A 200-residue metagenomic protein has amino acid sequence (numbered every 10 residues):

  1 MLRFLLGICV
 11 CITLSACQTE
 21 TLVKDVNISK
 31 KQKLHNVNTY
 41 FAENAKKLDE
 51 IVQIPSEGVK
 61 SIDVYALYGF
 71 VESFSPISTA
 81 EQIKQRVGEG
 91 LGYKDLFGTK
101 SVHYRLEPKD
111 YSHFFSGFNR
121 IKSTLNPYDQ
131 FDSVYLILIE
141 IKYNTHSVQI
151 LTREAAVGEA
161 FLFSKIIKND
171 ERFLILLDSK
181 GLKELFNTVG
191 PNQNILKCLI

Functional and structural regions predicted by a protein language model:
F4-T13: Sec-dependent N-terminal signal peptides
Q18-I200: Function-determining sites in protein domains
